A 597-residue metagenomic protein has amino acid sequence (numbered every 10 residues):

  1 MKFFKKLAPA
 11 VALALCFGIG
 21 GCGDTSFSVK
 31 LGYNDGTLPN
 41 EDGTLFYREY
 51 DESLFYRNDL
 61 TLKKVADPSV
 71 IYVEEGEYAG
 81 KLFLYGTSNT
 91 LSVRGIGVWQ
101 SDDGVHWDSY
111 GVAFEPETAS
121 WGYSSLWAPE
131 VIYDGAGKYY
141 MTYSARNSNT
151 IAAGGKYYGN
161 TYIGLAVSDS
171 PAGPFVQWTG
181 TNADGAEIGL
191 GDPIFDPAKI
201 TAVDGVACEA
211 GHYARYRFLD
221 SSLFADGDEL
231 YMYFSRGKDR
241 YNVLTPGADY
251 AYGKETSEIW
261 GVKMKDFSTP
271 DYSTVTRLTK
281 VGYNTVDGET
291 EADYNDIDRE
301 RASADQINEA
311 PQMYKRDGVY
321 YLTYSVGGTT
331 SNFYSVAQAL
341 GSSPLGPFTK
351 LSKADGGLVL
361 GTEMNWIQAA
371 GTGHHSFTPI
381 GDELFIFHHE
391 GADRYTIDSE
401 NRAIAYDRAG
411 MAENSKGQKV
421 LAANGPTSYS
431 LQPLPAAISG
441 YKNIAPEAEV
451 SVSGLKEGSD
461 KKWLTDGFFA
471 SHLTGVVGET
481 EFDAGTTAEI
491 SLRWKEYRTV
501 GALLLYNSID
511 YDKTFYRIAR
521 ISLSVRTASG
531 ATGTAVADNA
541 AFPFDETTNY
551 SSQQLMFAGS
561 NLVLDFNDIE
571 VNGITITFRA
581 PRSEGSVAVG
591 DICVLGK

Functional and structural regions predicted by a protein language model:
M1-A8: Bacterial N-terminal signal peptides that target proteins for export
G18-G21: C-terminal motif of bacterial Sec signal peptides marking the signal peptidase cleavage site
T25-L126, Y133-L219, F224-S303, K315-Y320 (+3 more regions): Beta-rich carbohydrate-recognition and catalytic domains
V65-D67, L126-A128, F218-D220, N308-P311 (+2 more regions): Conserved positions at the start
S101, G164-S170, W178, F333-S343 (+4 more regions): Non-cytosolic beta-sandwich-type ligand-binding/adhesion modules
F234, H388, I574-F578: Extracellular beta-strand-rich recognition modules
A412, Q418-G475, I509-S522, T577-K597: Juxtadomain low-complexity/linker regions and immediately adjacent membrane-anchoring helices
H472-A535, A558-K597: Aromatic, loop-rich ligand-recognition surfaces of beta-strand-rich domains
